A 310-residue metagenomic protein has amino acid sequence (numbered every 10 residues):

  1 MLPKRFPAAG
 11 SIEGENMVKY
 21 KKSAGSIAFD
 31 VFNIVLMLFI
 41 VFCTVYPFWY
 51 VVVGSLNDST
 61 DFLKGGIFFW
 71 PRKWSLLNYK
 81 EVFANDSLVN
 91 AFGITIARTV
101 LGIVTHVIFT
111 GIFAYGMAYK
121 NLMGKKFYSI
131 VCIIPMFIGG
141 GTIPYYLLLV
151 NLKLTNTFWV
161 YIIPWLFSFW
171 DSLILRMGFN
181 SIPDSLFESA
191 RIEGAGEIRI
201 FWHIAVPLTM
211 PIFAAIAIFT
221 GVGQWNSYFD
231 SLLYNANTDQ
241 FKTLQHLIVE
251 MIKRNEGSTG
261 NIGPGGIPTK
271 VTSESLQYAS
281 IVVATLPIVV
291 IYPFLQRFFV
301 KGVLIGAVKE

Functional and structural regions predicted by a protein language model:
M1-N16: N-terminal amphipathic/basic-hydrophobic helices that include classical n-h-c signal peptides and signal-anchor
I12, N16-E310: A hydrophobic, multi-pass inner-membrane permease signature
